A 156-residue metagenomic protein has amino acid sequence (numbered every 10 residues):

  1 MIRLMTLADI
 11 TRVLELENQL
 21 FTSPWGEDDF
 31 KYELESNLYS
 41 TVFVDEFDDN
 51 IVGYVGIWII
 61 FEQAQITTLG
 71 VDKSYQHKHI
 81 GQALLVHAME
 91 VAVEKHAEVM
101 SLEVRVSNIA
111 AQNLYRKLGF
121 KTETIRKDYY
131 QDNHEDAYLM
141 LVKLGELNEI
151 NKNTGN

Functional and structural regions predicted by a protein language model:
L4-S74, L85-H87, V91, K95 (+1 more regions): Acetyl-CoA-dependent GNAT
F30-Y32, R126-Y129: Short, solvent-exposed loop/turn elements at beta->coil junctions and helix N-caps that rim active or binding pockets
H77-E90, I109, N113-K117: Conserved acetyl-CoA-binding loop-helix of GNAT-fold acetyltransferases
E94, L118, T122-T124: A secondary-structure capping/hinge motif
E98, R105-Q112, D128-N156: C-terminal "cap" of GNAT-fold acetyltransferases
Y115, F120, M140: Conserved active-site tyrosine of GNAT-family acetyltransferases
